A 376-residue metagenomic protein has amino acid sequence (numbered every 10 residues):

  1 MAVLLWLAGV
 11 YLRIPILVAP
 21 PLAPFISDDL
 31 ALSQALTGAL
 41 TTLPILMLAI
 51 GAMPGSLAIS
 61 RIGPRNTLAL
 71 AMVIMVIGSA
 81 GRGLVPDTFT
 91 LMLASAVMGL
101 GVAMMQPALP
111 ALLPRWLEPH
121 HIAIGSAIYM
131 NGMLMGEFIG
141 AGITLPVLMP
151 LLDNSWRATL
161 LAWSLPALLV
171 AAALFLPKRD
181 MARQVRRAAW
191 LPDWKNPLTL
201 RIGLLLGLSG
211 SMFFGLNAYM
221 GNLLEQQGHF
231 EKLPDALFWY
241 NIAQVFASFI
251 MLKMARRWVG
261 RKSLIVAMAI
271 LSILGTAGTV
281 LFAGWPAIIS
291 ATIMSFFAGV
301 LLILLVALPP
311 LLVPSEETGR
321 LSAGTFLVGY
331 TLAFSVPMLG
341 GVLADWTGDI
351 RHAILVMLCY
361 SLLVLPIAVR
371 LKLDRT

Functional and structural regions predicted by a protein language model:
P20, L198-V245: Extracytoplasmic gate region of multi-pass secondary transporters
A31, G63, L84-F89, L281-A283: Helix-breaking motifs and short loop linkers at transmembrane-helix boundaries and internal kinks in secondary membrane
I50-P86: Conserved MFS/SLC helix-loop-helix module at the cytosolic interface between two early adjacent transmembrane helices
A94-G132: Cytoplasmic helix-loop-helix junction between adjacent transmembrane helices in 12-TM secondary transporters
M104-L117, V300-P314: Intracellular juxtamembrane helix-capping segments at the cytosolic ends of symmetry-related transmembrane helices
I124, I128-L176: Helix-loop-helix hairpin linking two adjacent transmembrane segments in secondary transporters
R261-L305: C-terminal transmembrane helical hairpin of 12-TM major facilitator-type secondary transporters
L312-D349, M357: A late C-terminal transmembrane helix in Major Facilitator Superfamily
